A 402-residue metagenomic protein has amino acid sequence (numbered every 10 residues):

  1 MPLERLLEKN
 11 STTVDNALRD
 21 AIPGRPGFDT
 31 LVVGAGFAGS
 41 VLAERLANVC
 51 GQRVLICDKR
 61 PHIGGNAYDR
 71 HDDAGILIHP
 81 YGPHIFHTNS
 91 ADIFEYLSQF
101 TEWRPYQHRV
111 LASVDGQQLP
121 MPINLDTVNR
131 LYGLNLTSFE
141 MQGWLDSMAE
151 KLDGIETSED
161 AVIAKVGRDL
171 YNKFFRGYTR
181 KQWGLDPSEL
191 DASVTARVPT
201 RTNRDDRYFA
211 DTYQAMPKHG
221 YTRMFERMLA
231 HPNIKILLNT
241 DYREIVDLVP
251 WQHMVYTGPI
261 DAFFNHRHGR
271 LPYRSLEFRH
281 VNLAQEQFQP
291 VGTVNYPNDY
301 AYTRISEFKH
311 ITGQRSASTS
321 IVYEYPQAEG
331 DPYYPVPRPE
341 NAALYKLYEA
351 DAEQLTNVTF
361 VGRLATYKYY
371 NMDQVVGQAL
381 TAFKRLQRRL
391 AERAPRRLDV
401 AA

Functional and structural regions predicted by a protein language model:
M1-L31, N48-R53: Extreme N-terminal leader/targeting segments of oxidoreductases
G34-F37, K59: Glycine-rich Rossmann-fold phosphate-binding loop(s) that bind the pyrophosphate of adenine dinucleotide cofactors
A38-G39, I63: Hydrophobic/small residue at the entry helix of a nucleotide-binding pocket
E44-D73: Glycine-rich FAD pyrophosphate-binding loop
A74-M148: Dinucleotide-binding Rossmann-like beta1-alpha1 core, especially the glycine-rich loop that anchors the ADP
E95, L170, Q289-P290: Structural/interface elements that position substrates and couple domains in central-metabolism enzymes
D115-H253, T257-P259, F264: Active-site/ligand-binding neighborhood in enzyme catalytic cores
Q252, D261-P395: C-terminal segments that line or cap access tunnels to active or ligand-binding sites in enzymes and enzyme-associated
